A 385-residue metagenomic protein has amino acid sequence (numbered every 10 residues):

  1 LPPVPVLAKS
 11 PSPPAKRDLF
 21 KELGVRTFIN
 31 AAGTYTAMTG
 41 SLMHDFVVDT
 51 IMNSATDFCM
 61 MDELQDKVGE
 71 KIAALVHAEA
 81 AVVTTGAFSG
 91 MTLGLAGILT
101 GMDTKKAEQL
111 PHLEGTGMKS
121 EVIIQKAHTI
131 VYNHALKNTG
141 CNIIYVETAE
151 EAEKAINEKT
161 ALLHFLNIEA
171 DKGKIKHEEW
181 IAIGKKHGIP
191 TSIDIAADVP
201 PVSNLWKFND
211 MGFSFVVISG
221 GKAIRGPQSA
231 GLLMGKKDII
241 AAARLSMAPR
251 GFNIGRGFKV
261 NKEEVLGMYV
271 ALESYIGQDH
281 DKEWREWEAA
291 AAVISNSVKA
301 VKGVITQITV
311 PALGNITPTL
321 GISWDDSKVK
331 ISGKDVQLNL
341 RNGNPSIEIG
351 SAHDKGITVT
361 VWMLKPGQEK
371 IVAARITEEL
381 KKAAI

Functional and structural regions predicted by a protein language model:
L1-P11: N-terminal export signals
A15-I29, G33-M38, L42, G69-A74 (+3 more regions): Conserved PLP-enzyme active-site core in the AAT-like
I29-K67: A glycine-/small-polar-enriched, mobile loop at the entrance of the PLP active site in fold-type I
F58, A170, D198, K365-P366: Short strand->helix junction
G97, R375-A383: C-terminal alpha-helix
L272-S295: Structural signature of PLP-dependent enzymes
S297-E378: Conserved C-terminal alpha-helix-loop-beta "cap" of PLP-dependent enzymes that closes/shapes the active-site mouth
